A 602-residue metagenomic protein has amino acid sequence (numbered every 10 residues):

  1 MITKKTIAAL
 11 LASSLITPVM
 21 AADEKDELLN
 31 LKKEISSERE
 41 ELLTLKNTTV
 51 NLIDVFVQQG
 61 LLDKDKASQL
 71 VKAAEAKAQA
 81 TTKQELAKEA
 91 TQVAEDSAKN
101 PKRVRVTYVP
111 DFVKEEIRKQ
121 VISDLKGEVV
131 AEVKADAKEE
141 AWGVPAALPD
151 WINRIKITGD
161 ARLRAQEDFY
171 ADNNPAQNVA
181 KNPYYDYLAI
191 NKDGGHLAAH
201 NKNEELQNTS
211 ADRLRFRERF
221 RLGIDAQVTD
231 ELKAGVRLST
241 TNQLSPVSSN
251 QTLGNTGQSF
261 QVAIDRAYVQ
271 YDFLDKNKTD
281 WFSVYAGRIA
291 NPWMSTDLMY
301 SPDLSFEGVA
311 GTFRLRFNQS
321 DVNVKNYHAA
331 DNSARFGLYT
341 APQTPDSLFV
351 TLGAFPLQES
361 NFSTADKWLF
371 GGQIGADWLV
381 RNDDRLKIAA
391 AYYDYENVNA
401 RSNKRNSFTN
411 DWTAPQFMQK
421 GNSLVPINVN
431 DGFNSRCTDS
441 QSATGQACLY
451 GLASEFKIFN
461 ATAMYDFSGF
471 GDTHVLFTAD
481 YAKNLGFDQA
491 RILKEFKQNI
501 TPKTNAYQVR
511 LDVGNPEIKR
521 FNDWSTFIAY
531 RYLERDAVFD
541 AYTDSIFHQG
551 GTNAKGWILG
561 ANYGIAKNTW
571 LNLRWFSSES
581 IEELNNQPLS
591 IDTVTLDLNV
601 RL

Functional and structural regions predicted by a protein language model:
I2, D23, N208-T209, S407 (+1 more regions): Outer-membrane beta-barrel pore domains
T3-A9: Sec-dependent signal peptide recognition, specifically the positively charged N-region followed immediately by
A9-L15, V19-L206: N-terminal periplasmic/intermembrane-space "pro-region" immediately following the signal or transit peptide
S36-L42, T296-L298, L449-Y450: Second-shell loop/turn segments in exported
T48, S123, A131-T158, F169 (+9 more regions): Secretion/assembly modules of Gram-negative surface proteins
R154-K156, A211-V398, Y507-D540: Outer membrane beta-barrel
A165-K278, W293-S301, G451, N484-P502 (+1 more regions): Surface-exposed loop and membrane-interface regions of Gram-negative outer-membrane beta-barrel proteins
N173-N208, V247-G257, N323-Q343, T364 (+5 more regions): Solvent-exposed loop segments that connect transmembrane elements
